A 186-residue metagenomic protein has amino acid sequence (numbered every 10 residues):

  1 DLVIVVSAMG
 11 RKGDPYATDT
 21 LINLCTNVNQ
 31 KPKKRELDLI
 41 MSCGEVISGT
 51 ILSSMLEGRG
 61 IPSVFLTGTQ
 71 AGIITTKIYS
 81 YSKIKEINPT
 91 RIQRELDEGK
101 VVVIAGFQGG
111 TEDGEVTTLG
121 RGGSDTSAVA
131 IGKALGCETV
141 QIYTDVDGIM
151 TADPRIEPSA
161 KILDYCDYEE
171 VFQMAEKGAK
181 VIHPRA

Functional and structural regions predicted by a protein language model:
D1-A186: Nucleotide/pyrophosphate-binding catalytic subdomain
